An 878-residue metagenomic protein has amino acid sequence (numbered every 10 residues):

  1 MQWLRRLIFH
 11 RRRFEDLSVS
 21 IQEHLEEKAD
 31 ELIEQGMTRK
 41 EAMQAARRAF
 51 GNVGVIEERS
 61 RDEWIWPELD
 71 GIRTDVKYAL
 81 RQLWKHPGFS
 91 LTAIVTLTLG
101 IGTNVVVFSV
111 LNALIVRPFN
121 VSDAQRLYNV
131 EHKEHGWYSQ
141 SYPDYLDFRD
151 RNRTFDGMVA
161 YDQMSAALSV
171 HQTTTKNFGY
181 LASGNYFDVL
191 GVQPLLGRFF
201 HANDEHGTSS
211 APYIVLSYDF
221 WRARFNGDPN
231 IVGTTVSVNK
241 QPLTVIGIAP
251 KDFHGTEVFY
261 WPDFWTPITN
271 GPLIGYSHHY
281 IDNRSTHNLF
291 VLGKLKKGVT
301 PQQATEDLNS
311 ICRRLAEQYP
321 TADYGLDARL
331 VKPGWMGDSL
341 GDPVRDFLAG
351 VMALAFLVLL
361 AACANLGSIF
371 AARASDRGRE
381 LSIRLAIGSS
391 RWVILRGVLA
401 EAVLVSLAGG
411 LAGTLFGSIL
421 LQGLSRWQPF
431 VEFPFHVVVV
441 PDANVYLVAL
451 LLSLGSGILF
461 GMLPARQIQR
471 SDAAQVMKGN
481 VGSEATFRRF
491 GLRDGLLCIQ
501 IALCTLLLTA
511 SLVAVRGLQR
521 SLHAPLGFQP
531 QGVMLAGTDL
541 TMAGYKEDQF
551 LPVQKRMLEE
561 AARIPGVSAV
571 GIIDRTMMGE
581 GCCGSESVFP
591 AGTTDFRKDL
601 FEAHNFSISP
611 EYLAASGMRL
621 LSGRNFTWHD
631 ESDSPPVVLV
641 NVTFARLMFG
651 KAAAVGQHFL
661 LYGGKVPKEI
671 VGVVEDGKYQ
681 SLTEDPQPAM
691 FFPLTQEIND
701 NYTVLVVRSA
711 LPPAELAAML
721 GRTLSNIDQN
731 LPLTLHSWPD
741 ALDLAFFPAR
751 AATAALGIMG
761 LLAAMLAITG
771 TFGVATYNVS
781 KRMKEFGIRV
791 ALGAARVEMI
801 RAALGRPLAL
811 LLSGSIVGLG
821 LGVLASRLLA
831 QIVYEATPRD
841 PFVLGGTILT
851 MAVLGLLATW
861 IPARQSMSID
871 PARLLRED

Functional and structural regions predicted by a protein language model:
M1-V95, K294, R329, A474-F487 (+2 more regions): Negatively charged linear elements and acidic catalytic determinants
R47-F89, N120-V121, K133-W137, T173-T174 (+13 more regions): Membrane-helix entry/capping segments
S60-S90, P333-L340, I369-R396, A400 (+2 more regions): Alpha-helical transmembrane segments of integral membrane proteins
P87-L114, P118, A362-A364, S406 (+5 more regions): Short, strongly hydrophobic transmembrane alpha-helices
L99-R126, L421-P429, L503-G532, T776 (+2 more regions): Alpha-helical transmembrane segments
S109-V110, G367, V403-A473, R516 (+1 more regions): Small-residue-rich transmembrane alpha-helices
S165, G179-A202, A211-A349, Q422 (+2 more regions): Mid-to-C-terminal secondary-structure elements that act as membrane-proximal/extracytoplasmic interface segments
A362-S406, T769-L811, S815, Q865 (+1 more regions): Interfacial "coupling" helices/loops that link adjacent transmembrane helices in transporter permeases
